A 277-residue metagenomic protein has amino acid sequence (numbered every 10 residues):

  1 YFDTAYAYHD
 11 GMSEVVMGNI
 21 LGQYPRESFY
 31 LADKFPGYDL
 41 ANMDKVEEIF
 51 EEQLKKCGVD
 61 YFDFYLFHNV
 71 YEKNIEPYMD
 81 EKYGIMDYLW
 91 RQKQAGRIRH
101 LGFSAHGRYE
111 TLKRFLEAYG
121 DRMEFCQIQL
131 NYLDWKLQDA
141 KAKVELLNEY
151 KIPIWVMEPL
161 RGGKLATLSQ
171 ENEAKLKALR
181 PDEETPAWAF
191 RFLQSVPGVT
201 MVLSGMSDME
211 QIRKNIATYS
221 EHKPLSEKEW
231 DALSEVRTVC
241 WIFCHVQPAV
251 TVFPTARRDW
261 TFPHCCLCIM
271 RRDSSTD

Functional and structural regions predicted by a protein language model:
Y1-F29, Y88, Q94: N-terminal binding-site loop/beta-alpha segment at the start of enzyme catalytic domains that lines or forms
Y1-Y8, R99-F103, Q127-I128, M201-L203: Short catalytic-loop micro-motif centered on adjacent basic/acidic residues
F2, M17, L31, Q53 (+8 more regions): Conserved, mostly hydrophobic/aromatic
Y8, M12, H106-G107, S207 (+1 more regions): Short beta->alpha linker loops
Y8, Y24-D44, H68-N69: Structural motif corresponding to the early beta-alpha repeats
V16-Y30, M86, L116-C126, I216-H222: Short, electropositive alpha-helical surface patch
N19-L21, R91, D121-R122, A142-D277: Structured C-terminal cap/extension of enzyme domains
L40-V156, L160, L168-A174, R180-P181 (+1 more regions): Glycine/proline-rich, positively charged, aromatic-decorated active-site loop/lid region on the catalytic face
